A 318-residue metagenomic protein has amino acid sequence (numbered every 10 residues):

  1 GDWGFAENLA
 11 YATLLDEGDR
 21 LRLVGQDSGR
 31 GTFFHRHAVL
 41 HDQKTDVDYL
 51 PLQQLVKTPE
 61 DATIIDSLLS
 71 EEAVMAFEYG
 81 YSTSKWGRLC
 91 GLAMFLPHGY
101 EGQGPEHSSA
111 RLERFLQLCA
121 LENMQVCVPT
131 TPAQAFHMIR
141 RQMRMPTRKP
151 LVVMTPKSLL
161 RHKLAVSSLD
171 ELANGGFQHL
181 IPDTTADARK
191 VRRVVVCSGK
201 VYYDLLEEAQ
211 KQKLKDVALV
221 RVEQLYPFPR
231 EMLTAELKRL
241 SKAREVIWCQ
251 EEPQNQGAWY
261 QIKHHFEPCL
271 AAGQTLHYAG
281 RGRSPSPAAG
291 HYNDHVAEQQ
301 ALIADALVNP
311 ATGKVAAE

Functional and structural regions predicted by a protein language model:
G1-E7, L21-Q26, T130, P150-P156 (+1 more regions): Short coil/turn segments at secondary-structure boundaries
G1-R88, L169-V220: Non-catalytic terminal/interface segments that mediate subunit docking, oligomerization, and allosteric communication
A10-E17, G29-T32, R36-V39, L55-T58 (+10 more regions): Generic, well-ordered alpha-helical scaffold segments in large soluble proteins
L21-V24, G91, M124-V128, P150-L151 (+1 more regions): Acidic/polar loop patches that form or flank catalytic/metal-binding clefts of enzymes that bind anionic ligands
Q26-F33, M94-Y100, P129-I139, M154-R161 (+2 more regions): A glycine-rich phosphate-binding loop feature that marks nucleotide/adenosyl-phosphate handling sites
D46-P129, Q134-Q142, V153, H179 (+3 more regions): Conserved catalytic alpha/beta cores of large enzymes that bind or transform nucleotide phosphates and polynucleotides
G87-G91, P97-F115, M145-R148, R161-E318: Thiamine diphosphate
